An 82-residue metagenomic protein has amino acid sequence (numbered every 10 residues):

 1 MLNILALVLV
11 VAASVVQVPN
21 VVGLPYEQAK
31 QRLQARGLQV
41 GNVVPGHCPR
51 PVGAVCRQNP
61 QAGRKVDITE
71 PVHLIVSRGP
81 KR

Functional and structural regions predicted by a protein language model:
M1-R82: Ligand-recognition elements built from short beta-strands and adjacent flexible loops
